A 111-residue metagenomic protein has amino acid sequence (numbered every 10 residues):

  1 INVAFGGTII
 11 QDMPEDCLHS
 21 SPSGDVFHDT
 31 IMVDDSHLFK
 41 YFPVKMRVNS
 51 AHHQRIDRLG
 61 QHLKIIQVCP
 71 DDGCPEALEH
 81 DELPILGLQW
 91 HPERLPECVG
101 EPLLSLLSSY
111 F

Functional and structural regions predicted by a protein language model:
I1-V3: A phosphate-binding catalytic loop at a beta-strand-loop-alpha-helix junction that coordinates phosphoryl groups
G6-I10: Post-Walker A helix-loop "phosphate-sensing" segment adjacent to the P-loop in P-loop NTPases
P14-S20, D25-F111: Amide-donor transfer/coupling interface in amidating biosynthetic enzymes
